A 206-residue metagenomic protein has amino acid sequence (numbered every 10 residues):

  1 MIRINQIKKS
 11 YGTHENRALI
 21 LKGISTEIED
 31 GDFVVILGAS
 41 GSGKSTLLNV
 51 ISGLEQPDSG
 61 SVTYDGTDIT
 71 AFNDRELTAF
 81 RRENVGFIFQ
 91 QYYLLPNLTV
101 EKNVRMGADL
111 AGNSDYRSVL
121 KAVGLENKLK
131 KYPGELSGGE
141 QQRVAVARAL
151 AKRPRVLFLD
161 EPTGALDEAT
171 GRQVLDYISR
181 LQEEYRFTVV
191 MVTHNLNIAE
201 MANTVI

Functional and structural regions predicted by a protein language model:
I2-V205: ABC family nucleotide-binding domain
